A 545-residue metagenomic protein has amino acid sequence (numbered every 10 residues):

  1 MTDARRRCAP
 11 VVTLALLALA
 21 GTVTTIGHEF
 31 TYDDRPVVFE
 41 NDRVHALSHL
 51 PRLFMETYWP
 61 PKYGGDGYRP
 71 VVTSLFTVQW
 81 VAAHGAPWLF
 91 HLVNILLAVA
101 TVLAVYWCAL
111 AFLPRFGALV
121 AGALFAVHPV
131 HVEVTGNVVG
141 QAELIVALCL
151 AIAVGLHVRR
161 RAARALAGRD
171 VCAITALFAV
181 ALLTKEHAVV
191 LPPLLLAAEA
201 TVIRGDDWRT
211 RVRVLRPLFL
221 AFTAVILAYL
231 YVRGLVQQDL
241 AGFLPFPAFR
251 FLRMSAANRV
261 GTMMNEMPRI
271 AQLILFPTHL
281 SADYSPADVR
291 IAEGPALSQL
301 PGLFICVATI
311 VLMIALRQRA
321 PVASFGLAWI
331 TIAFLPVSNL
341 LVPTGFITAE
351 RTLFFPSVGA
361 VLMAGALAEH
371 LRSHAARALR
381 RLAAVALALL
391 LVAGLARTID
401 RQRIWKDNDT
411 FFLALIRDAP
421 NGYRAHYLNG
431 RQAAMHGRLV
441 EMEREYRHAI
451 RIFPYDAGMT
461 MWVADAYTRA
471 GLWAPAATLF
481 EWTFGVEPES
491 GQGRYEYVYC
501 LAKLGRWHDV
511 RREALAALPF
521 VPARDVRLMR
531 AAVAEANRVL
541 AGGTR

Functional and structural regions predicted by a protein language model:
M1-G458, D465-R469, W473, E496 (+1 more regions): Polytopic membrane enzymes that build or remodel cell-surface glycoconjugates and lipids
R417, H448-R451, E481-G485, P519: Conserved structural position within tetratricopeptide repeats
P420, P454, P488, P522-A523: Short coil turns that delineate tetratricopeptide repeat
G471, K503-R512, A534-R545: Alpha-helical linker/edge segments of TPR/alpha-solenoid repeat scaffolds and analogous pre-/post-domain helices
E496-Y499, L528: Alpha-helical, heptad-rich or low-complexity scaffold/stalk segments that mediate oligomerization or tethering
Y499-A502, W507-R524: TPR/TPR-like (Sel1-like) alpha-helical repeat modules
R530-A532: Extended amphipathic alpha-helical coiled-coil/heptad-repeat regions
